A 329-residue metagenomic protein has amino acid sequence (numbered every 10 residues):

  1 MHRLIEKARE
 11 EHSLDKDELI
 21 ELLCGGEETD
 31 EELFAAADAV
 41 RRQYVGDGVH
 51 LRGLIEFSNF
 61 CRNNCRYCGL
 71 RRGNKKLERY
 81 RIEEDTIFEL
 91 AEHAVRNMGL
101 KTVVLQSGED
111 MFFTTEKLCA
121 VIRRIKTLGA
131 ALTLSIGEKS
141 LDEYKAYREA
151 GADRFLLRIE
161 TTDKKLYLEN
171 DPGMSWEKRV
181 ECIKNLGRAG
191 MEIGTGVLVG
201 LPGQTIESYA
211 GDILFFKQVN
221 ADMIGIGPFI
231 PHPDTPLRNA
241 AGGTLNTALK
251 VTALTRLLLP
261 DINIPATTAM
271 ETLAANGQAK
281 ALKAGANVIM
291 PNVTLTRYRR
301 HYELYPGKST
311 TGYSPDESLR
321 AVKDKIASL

Functional and structural regions predicted by a protein language model:
M1-E27, K217-L329: Auxiliary Fe-S-binding modules of radical SAM enzymes
E11, A37, C65, L157 (+4 more regions): Conserved, mostly hydrophobic/aromatic
S13-H50: An N-cap/entry alpha-helix motif that binds or orients negatively charged groups
A39, V45-T86: Canonical Radical SAM [4Fe-4S] cluster-binding loop centered on the CxxxCxxC motif and its immediate flanking residues
N59, E109-T114, G173, G200-T205 (+3 more regions): Short, small-residue-enriched loops and turns at beta-alpha junctions that line or gate enzyme active sites
R72-E89, A94-E116, V121-I183, E192-V199 (+1 more regions): Core AdoMet radical
F113-I136, W176-G194, A240-I262, S314-I326: Alpha-helix-loop-beta-strand connector modules within alpha/beta enzyme cores
D142-Y147, P202-F216, T272-K283: Catalytic cores of alpha/beta
